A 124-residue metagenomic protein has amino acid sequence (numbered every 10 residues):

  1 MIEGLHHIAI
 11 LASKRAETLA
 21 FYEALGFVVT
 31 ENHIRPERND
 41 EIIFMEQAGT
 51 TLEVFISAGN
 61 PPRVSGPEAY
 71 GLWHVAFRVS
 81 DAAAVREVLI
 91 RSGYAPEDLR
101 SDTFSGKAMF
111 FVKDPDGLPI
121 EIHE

Functional and structural regions predicted by a protein language model:
I2, I10-T51: Core segments of cupin and vicinal oxygen chelate
G4-K14, I42-F44, R63-V88, A108-K113: Vicinal oxygen chelate
T30-N32, R38-E41, G59-S65, D98: A short, acidic/glycine-rich surface segment
H33, I43-F44, R86-E124: Vicinal oxygen chelate
R38-N39, F55, S105-G106: Short secondary-structure capping/turn micro-motifs that flank functional sites
A48-L52, G59-P61, A82-A83: Short, charged/polar surface micro-motifs in flexible loops or helix N-caps
